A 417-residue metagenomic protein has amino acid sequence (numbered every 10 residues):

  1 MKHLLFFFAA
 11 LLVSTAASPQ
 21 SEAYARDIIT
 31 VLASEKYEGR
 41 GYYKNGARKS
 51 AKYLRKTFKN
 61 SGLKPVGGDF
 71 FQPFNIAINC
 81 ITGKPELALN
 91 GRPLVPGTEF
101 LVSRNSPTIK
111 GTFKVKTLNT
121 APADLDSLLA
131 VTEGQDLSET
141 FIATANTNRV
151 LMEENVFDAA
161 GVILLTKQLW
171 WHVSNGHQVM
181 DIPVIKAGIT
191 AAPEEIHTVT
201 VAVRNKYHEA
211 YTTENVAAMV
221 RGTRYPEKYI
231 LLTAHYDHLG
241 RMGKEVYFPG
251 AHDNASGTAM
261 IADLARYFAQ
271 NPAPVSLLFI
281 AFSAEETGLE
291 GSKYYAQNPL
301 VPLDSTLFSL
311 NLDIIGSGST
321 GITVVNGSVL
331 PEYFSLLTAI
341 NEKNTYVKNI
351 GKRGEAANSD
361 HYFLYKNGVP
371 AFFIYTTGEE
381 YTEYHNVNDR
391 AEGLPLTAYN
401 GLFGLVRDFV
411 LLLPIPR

Functional and structural regions predicted by a protein language model:
V13-T15: N-terminal signal peptide c-region/cleavage motif recognized by signal peptidases
A17-P65, V220-G222, P226-E227: N-terminal hydrophobic or amphipathic helices/low-complexity stretches enriched in small/hydrophobic/Pro/Gly
L32, F58, F74, I78-T82 (+2 more regions): Acidic/His- and Gly-rich active-site-bordering loop/insert found across diverse amide/peptide-bond hydrolases
E35-N45, N60, Q72-N75, T117-N119 (+6 more regions): Second-shell loop/turn segments in exported
E38-A145: Noncatalytic luminal/extracellular "stalk/propeptide" segments of secretory-pathway proteins
P107-F113, Q168-P249, R266, Q270 (+1 more regions): Soluble metallo-hydrolase cores and metallopeptidase-like ectodomains found primarily in the secretory/periplasmic
R266, Y381-R417: His/Asp/Glu-rich mid-to-C-terminal helical/loop segments that flank catalytic regions of hydrolases
A273, F282-T382: Metal-dependent peptidase/peptidase-like ectodomains
